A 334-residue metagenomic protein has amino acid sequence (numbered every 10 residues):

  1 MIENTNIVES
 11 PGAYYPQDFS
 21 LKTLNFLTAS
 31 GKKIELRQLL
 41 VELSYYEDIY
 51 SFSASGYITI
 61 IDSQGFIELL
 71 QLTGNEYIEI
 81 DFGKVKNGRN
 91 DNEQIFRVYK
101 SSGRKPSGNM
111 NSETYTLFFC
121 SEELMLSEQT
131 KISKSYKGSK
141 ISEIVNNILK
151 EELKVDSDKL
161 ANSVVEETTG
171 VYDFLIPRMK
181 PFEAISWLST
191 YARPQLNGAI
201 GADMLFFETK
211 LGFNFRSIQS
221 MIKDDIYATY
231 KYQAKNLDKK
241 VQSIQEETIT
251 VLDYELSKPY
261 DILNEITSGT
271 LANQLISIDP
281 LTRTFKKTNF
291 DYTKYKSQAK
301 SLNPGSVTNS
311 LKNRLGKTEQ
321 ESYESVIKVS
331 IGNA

Functional and structural regions predicted by a protein language model:
M1-K131: Assembly/oligomerization scaffold segments
I2-N6, G212-A334: Acidic, small/polar-enriched beta strand-loop surface segments
G74, K150, K154, T190-P194: Short, intrinsically disordered, mixed-charge
S112-Y115, C120-M125, K137-N162: Glycine-rich, acidic and aromatic/proline-enriched surface loops and short helix-turn segments that act as binding
T114-L117, S121-E123, A161-L263: Short beta-strand-centered interaction patches in the first periplasmic/extracellular domains of large envelope
E128-I132, I226-T229: Short, charged, solvent-exposed linker or helix-capping segments at domain edges/interfaces that act as flexible hinges
Q129-G138, G170-I176: Second-shell loop/turn segments in exported
K140-V145, K180-I185, V307: Stable alpha-helical elements in mature extracytoplasmic
